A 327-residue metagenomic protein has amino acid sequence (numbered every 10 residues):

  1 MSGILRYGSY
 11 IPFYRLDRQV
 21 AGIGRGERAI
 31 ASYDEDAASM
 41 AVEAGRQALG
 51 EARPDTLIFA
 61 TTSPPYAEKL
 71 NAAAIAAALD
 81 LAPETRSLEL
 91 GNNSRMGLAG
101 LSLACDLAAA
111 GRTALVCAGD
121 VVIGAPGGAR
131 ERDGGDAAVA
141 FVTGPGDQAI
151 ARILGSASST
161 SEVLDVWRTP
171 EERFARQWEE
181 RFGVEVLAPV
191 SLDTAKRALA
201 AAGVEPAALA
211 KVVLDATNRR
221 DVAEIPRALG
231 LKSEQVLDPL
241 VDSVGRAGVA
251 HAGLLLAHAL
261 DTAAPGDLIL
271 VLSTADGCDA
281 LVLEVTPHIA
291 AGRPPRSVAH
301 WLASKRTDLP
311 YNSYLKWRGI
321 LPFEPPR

Functional and structural regions predicted by a protein language model:
M1-A37, G128-E185, P189, A264 (+2 more regions): Condensing-enzyme catalytic core mediating Claisen C-C bond formation in acyl metabolism
I4-R6, A48, L57, I75 (+6 more regions): Buried hydrophobic positions in well-ordered alpha/beta secondary-structure cores of metabolic enzymes
P12-Q19, S39, E43, S63-A74: A structural motif shared across PLP-dependent enzymes of the aminotransferase-like
A38, V42, S63-P65, A82-E84 (+3 more regions): Claisen-condensing/thiolase-fold acyl-transfer catalytic domains that form or cleave C-C bonds in fatty acid
A44-D55, L192-A210, L229-K232: Phosphate/pyrophosphate-binding loops at sites that engage ATP/ADP/AMP, CoA/4′-phosphopantetheine, polyphosphate
R46, L107-C117, V121, F141-I150 (+3 more regions): Structural alpha/beta core scaffold segments of enzyme domains
P54-A77, A82-P83: Membrane helical hairpin/interfacial module
V122-P126: Short, solvent-exposed loop/turn segments at secondary-structure junctions
